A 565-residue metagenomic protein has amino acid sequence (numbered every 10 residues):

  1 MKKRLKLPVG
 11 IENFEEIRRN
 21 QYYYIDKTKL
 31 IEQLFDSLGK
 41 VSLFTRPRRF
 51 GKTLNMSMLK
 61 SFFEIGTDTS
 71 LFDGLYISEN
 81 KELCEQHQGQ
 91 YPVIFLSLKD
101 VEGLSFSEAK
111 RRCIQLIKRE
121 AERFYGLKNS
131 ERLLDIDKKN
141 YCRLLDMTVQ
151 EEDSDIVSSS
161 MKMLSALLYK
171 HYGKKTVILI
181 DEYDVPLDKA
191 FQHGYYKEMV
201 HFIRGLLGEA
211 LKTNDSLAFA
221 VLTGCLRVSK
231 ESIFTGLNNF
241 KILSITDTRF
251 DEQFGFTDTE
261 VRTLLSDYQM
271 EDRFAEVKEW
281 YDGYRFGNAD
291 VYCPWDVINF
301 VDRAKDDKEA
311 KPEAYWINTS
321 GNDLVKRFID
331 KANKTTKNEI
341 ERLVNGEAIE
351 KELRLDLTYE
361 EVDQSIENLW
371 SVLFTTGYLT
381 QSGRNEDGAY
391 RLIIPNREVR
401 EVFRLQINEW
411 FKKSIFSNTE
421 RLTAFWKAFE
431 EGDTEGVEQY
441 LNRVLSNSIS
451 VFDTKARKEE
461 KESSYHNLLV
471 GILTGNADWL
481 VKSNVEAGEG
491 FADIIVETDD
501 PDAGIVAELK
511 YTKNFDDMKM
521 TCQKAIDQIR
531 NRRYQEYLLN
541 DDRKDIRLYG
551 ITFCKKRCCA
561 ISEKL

Functional and structural regions predicted by a protein language model:
M1-N80: Walker A/P-loop-proximal flanking segment of P-loop NTPase domains
V9-R18, V101, E108, R112-S158 (+1 more regions): Conserved P-loop NTPase mechanochemical-coupling segment
G10, S61-G126: P-loop NTPase motor core
A121, S160-H171, E198-A218, Y534-Y537: Substrate-engagement module of ASCE P-loop NTPases
Y172-Y196: Conserved P-loop NTPase "ATPase switch" module shared by AAA+ and STAND
V185, Y195-G236: Sensor-1/coupling segment of RecA-like P-loop NTPase cores
S232-G236, L243-D302, E339: Amphipathic alpha-helical segments of the small helical/lid subdomains adjacent to P-loop NTPase cores
F240, Y292-R533, D545, C558-L565: Extended alpha-helical interface modules used as scaffolds for assembling large macromolecular complexes
